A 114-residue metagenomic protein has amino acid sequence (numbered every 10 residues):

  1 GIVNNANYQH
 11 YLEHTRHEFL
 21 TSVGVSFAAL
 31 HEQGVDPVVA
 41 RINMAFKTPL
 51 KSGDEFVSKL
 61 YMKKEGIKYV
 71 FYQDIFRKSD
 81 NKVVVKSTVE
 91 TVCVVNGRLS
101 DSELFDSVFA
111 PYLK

Functional and structural regions predicted by a protein language model:
G1-V39, V94-K114: Hot-dog-fold acyl-thioester-processing enzymes
F19-Y69, K86: Hydrophobic beta-strand-centered segment that forms part of the acyl-chain substrate-binding groove
F46, K51-S52, M62-K114: HotDog/MaoC-like acyl-thioester-processing domains
